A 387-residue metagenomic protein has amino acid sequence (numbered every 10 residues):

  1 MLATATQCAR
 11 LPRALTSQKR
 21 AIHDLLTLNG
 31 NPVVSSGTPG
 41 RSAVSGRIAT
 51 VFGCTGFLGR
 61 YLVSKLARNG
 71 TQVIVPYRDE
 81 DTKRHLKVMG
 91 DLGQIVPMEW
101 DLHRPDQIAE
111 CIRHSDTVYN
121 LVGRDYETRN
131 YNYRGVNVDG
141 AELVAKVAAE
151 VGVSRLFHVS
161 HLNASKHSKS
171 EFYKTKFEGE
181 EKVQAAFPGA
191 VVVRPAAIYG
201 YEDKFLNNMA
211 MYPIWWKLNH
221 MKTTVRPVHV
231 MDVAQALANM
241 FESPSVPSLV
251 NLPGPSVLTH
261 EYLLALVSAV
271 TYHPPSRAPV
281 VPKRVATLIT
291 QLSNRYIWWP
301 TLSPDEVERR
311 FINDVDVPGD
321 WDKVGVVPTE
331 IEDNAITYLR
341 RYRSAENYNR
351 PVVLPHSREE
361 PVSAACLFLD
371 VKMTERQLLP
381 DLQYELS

Functional and structural regions predicted by a protein language model:
M1-G46, L386-S387: N-terminal mitochondrial targeting presequence
L2-A3, Q7, L25-L28, C54 (+3 more regions): Oxidoreductase cofactor-interface core, primarily capturing Rossmann-like NAD(P)-dependent enzymes
H23, T27-N29, V281-S387: A hydrophobic C-terminal alpha-helical subdomain
G30-P76: N-terminal Rossmann NAD(P)H-binding glycine-rich loop of SDR-like oxidoreductase domains
S45-I48, Q72, R124-A196: Conserved Rossmann-fold NAD(P)-dependent oxidoreductase catalytic core, especially the SDR/UDP-sugar
R60, E80-V151, L162-K166: NAD(P)H-binding glycine-rich loop region in Rossmannoid oxidoreductase-like domains and their noncatalytic homologs
Y77-E80, S256: Residues in the short beta-alpha loop(s) of Rossmann-like NAD(P)-binding domains
G90-P97, F187-P188, H273-S276: A short helix-to-beta-strand connector/capping loop
